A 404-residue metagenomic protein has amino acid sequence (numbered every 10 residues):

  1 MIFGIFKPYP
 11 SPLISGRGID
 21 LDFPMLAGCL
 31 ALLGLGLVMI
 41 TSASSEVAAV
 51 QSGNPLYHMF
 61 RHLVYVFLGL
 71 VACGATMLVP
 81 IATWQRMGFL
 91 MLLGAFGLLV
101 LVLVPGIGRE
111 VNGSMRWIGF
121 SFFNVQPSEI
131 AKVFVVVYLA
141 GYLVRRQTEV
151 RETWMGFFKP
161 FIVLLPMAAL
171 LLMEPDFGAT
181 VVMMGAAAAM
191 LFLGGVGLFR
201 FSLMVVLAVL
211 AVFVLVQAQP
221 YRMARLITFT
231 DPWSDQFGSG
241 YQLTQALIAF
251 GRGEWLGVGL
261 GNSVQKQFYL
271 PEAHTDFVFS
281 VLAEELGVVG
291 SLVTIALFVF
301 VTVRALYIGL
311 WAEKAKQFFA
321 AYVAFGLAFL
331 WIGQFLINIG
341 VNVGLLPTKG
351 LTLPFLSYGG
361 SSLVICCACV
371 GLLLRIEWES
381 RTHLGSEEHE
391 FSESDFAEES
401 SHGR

Functional and structural regions predicted by a protein language model:
M1-I5, P10-P12, Q334-R404: A juxtamembrane structural motif centered on a specific transmembrane helix
K7-D20, G53: Cytosolic juxtamembrane amphipathic/interface segments immediately preceding and feeding into a transmembrane helix
L26-G34, V38-S42, A48-Q242, S280-V341 (+2 more regions): Hydrophobic alpha-helical transmembrane segments of multi-pass inner membrane proteins, especially in bacterial systems
S45-Q51, I107-G119, I248, V264-K266 (+3 more regions): Membrane interfacial helix motifs at helix-loop boundaries and amphipathic/re-entrant anchors
S121-A131, M173-P175, E254-G259, L351-I365: Glycine/serine-rich anion-binding loops at beta->alpha junctions that coordinate negatively charged ligand groups
G240-G261: Extracytosolic (periplasmic/ER-lumenal) interhelical loops and adjacent juxtamembrane/interface segments of multi-pass
E254-L286, G309-K316: Long extracytoplasmic/lumenal interhelical loops at the membrane interface of multi-pass membrane proteins
V258-G259, V289-T294, V364, I376 (+1 more regions): Extended hydrophobic-aromatic, low-complexity segments
